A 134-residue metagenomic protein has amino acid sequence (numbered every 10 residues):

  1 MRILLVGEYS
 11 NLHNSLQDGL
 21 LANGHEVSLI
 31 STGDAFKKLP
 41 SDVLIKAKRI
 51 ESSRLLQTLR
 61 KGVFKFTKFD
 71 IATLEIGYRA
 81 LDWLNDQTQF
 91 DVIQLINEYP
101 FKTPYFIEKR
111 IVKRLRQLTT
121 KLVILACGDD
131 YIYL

Functional and structural regions predicted by a protein language model:
M1-D42, Q117-T119: N-terminal subdomain of nucleotide-sugar transferases
L4-V6, A72, D82-I107, K121-I124: Short N-terminal targeting/anchoring amphipathic segment
Y9-N11, G33-F36, E98-F101, G128-I132: Short, solvent-exposed loop/turn segments at secondary-structure junctions
N11-S15, T103, K109: Short, well-ordered alpha-helical microsegments
T32-T73: A conserved catalytic-core segment of Leloir-type glycosyltransferases
S41-D42, I124-L134: Acceptor-binding helix/loop patch of EC 2.4 sugar-transfer enzymes, predominantly nucleotide-sugar-dependent
Y78-A80: Alpha-helical scaffolding within the catalytic cores of extracellular/periplasmic polymer-degrading hydrolases
I107-T119: Catalytic-core regions built around general acid/base machinery
